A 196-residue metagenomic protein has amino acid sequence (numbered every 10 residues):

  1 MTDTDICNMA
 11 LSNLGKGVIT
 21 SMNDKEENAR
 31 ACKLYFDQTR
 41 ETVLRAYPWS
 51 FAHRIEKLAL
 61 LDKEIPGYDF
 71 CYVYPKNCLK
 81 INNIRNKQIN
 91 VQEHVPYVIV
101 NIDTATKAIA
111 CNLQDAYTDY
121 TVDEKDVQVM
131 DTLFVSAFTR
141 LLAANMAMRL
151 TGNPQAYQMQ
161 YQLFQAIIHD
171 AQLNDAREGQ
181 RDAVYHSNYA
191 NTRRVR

Functional and structural regions predicted by a protein language model:
M1-M22, V195-R196: Short, intrinsically disordered N-terminal pre-domain segments
D5-I6, Q92-R196: Internal mixed-charge
L11-G15, I19, R40, L44 (+5 more regions): Hydrophobic/aromatic-lined pockets within catalytic cores
I19-E27, E41, R45, H53-L58 (+2 more regions): Intrinsically disordered, low-complexity, basic-enriched segments
M22-D24, Q88-Q92, D115: N-terminal start-of-chain detector that recognizes signal peptides and the immediate post-cleavage beginning
D24-V43, A156-Q172: Short secondary-structure subsegments characteristic of cysteine-rich extracellular domains
R30-T104, M130-M146, L150: Divalent metal-cofactor coordination and adjacent catalytic microenvironments
